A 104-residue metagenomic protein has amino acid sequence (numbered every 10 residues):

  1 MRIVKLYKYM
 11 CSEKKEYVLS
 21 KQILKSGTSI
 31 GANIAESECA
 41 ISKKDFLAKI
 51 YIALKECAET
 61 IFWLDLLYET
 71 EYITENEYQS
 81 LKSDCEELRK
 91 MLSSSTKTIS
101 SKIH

Functional and structural regions predicted by a protein language model:
M1-E36, A40-H104: Short, C-terminally biased terminal segments at protein or domain edges
